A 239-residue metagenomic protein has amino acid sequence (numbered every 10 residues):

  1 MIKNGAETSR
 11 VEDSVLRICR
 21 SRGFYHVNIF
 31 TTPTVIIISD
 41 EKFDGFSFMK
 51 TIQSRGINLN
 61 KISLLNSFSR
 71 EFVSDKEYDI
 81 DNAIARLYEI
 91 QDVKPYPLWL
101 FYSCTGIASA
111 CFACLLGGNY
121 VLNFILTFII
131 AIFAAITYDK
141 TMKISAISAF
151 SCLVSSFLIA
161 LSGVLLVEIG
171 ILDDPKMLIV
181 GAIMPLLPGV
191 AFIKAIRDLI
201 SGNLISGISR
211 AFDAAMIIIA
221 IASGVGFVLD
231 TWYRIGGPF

Functional and structural regions predicted by a protein language model:
M1-G5, I18, R22, F68-D75 (+6 more regions): Change "in soluble alpha/beta enzymes" to "in soluble alpha/beta proteins
M1-Y78: Soluble N-terminal domains of membrane-associated systems
E7-S14, K61, D79, A83-R86 (+9 more regions): General structural feature for long, well-ordered alpha-helical segments within catalytic domains of soluble enzymes
S54-N123, D213-A222, Y233: Alpha-helical transmembrane segments and their cytosolic membrane-interface
E89-I90, A134-S145, I193-I205: C-terminal ends of transmembrane helices
K94-D174: Core alpha-helical transmembrane segments of integral membrane proteins
E168-F239: Generic detector of multi-pass transmembrane helix bundles and their immediately adjacent loops in polytopic membrane
